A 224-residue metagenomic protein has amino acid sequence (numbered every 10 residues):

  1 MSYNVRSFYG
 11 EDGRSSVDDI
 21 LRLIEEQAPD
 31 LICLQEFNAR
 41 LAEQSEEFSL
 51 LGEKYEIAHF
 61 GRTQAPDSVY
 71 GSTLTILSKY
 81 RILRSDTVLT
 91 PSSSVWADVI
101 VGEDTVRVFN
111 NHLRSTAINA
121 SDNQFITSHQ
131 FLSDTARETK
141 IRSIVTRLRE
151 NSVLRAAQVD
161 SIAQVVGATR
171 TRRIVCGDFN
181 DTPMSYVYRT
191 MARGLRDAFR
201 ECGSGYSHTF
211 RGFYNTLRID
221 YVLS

Functional and structural regions predicted by a protein language model:
M1, S78-L83, P91-R137: Beta-strand-turn-beta hairpins that frame and shape the catalytic cleft of phosphate-ester-processing enzymes
S2-V17, A39-R40, A117-N151: Acidic/histidine-rich helix-loop elements that form or flank divalent-metal/phosphate-binding sites at the catalytic
V5, E36-F37, L113, D178-F179: Active-site metal-binding loops of divalent metal-dependent hydrolases
F8-P91, I100, A192-S207, F213 (+1 more regions): Active-site surface patch of divalent metal-dependent phosphodiester/phosphate bond hydrolases
A28-D30, D104-V106, R170-R172: Loop/turn elements at helix/coil->beta-strand transitions in domains of secreted/extracellular proteins
A42, S94, P183-S185: Short, well-ordered alpha-helical microsegments
Q124-V222: Metal-dependent phosphoesterases centered on the DNase I-like endonuclease/exonuclease/phosphatase
